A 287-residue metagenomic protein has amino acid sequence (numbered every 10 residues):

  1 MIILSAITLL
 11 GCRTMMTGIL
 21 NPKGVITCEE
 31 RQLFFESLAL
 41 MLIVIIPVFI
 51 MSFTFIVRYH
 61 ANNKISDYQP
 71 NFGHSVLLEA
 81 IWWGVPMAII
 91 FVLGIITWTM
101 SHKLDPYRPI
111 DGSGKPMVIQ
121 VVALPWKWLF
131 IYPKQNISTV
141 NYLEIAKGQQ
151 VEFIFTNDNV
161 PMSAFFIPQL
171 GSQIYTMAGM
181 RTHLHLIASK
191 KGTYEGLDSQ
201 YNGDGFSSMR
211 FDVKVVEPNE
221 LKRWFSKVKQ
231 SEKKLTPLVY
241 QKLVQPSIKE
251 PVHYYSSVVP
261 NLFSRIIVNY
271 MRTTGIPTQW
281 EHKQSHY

Functional and structural regions predicted by a protein language model:
M1-V48: Hydrophobic alpha-helical segments
I7, M51-T54, I96: Transmembrane alpha-helix boundary/anchor motif
T14-F34, V57-Y287: Non-transmembrane, membrane-proximal soluble domains of secreted or membrane proteins
I45-Y59: Alpha-helical transmembrane segments
